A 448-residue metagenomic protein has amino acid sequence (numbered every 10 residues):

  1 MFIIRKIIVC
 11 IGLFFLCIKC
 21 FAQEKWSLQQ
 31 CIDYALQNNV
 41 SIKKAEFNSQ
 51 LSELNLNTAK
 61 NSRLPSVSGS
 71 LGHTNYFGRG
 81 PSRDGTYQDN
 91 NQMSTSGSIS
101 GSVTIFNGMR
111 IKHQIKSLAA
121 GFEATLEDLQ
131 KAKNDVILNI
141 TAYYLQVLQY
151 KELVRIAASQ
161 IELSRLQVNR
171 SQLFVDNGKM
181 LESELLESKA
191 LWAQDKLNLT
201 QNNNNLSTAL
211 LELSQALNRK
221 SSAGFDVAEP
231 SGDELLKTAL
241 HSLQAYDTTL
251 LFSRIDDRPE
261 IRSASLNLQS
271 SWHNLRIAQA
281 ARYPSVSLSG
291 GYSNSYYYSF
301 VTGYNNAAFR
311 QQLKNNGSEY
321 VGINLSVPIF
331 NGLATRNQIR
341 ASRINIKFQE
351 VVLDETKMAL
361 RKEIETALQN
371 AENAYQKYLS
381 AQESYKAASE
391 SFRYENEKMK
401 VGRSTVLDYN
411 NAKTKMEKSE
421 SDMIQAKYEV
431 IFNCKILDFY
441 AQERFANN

Functional and structural regions predicted by a protein language model:
F21, S221, D422-N448: Acidic, low-complexity, intrinsically disordered peripheral segments
A22-S68, G72, G78, S221 (+3 more regions): Bacterial Sec-pathway N-terminal export signals of envelope proteins
Q23-Q146, V286, G290, L333-R336: Short flexible linkers and secondary-structure junctions
K43-F47, K60-N61, N91, I105-K133 (+5 more regions): Sec/SRP-type N-terminal targeting helices
S70-V103, S231-S242, R276, S289-V327 (+1 more regions): Small/polar, glycine/serine/threonine/aspartate-rich low-complexity segments that form flexible
D135-S253, N370, A374, M416: Periplasmic alpha-helical coiled-coil/stalk elements that build and connect Gram-negative outer-membrane
V175-K179, M399-R403, Y440: A short glycine-centered flexible hinge/capping loop motif at secondary-structure junctions
